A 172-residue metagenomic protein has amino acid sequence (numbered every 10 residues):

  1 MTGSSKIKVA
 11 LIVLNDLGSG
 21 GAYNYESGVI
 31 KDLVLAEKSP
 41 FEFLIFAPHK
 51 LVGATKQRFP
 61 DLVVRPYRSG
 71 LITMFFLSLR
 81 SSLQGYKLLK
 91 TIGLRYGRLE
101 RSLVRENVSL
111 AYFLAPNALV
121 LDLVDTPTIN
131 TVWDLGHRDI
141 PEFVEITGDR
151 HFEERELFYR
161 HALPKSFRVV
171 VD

Functional and structural regions predicted by a protein language model:
M1-D172: Carbohydrate transferase catalytic cores enriched for Leloir-type hexosyltransferases
